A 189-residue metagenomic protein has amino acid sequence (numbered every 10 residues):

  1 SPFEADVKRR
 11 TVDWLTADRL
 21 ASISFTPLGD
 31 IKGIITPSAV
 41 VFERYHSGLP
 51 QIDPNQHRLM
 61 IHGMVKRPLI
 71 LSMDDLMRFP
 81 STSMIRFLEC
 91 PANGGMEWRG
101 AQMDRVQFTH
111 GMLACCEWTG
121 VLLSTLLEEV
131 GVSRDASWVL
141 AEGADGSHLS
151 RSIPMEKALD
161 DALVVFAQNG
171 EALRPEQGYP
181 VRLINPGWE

Functional and structural regions predicted by a protein language model:
P2-E189: Structured, non-membrane catalytic/scaffold regions adjacent to prosthetic-group chemistry
